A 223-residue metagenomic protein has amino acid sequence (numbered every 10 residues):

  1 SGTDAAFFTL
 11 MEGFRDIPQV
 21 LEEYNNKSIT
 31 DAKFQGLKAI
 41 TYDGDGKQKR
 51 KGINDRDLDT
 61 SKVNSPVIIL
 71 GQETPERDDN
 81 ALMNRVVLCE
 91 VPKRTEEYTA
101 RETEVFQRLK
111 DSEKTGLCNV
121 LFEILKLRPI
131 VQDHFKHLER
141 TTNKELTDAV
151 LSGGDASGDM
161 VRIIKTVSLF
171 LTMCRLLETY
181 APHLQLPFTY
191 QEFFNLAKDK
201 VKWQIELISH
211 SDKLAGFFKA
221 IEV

Functional and structural regions predicted by a protein language model:
S1-L125: Conserved NTP-binding/hydrolysis core of motor NTPases
T41, P75, N80-R85, C89-V223: Extended alpha-helical interface modules used as scaffolds for assembling large macromolecular complexes
